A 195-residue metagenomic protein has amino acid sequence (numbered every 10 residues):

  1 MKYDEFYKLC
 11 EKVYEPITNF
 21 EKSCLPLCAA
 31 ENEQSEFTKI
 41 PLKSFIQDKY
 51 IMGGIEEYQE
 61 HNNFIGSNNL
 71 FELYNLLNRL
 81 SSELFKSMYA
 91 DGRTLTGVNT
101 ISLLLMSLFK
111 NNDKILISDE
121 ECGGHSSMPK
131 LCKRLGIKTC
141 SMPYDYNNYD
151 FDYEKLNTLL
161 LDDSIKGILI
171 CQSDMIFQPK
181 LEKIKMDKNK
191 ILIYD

Functional and structural regions predicted by a protein language model:
M1-H61: N-terminal "arm"/small-domain region of PLP-dependent enzymes with the aminotransferase-like
T38-P41, T100-L108: Buried hydrophobic packing segments
I46, Y50-T100, S107: Conserved N-terminal alpha-helix of the aminotransferase class I/II PLP-enzyme fold
Y89-T94, I117-S118, L169-I170, L192-D195: General beta-strand structural signal in soluble alpha/beta enzymes
V98-L103, G123-M128, I176-K180: Short glycine/serine/threonine-rich phosphate/pyrophosphate-binding segments that cradle anionic phosphate groups
F109-G124: Conserved PLP-anchoring active-site segment centered on the Schiff-base-forming lysine
L131-Q178: PLP-dependent aminotransferase-class I/II
F177-D195: Catalytic PLP-binding core of fold-type I/II PLP enzymes
